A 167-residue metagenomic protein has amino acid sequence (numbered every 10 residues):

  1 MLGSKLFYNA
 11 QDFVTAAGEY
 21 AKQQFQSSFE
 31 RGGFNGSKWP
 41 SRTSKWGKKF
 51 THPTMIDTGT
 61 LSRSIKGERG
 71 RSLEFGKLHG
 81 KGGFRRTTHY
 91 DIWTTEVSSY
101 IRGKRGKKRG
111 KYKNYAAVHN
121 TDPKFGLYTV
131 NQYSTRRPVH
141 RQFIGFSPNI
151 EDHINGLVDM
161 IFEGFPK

Functional and structural regions predicted by a protein language model:
M1-K167: Short, Lys/Arg-rich flexible segments
